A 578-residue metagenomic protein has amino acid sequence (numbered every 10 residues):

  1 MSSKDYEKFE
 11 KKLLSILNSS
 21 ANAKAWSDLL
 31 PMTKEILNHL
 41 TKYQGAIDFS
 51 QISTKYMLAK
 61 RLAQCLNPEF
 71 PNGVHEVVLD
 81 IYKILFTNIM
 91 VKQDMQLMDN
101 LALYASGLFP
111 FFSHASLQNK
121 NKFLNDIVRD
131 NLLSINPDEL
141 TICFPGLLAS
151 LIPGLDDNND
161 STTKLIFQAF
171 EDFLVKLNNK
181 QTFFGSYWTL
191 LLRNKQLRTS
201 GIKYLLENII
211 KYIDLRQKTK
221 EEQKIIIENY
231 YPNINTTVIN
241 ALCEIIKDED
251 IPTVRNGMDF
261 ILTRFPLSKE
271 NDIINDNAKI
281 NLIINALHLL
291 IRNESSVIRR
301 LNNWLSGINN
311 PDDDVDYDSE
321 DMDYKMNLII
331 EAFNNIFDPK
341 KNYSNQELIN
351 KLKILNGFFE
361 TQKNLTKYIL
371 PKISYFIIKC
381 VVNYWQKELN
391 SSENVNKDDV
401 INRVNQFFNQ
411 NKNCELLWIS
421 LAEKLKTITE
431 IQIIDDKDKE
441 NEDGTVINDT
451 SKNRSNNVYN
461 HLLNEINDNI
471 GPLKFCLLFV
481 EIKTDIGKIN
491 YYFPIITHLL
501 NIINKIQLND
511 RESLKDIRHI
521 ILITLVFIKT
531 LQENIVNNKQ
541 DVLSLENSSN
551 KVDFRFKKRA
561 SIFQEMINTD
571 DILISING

Functional and structural regions predicted by a protein language model:
K4-K12, D28, E35, S50-R61 (+15 more regions): Structural marker for long, regular alpha helices in very large eukaryotic proteins
K8-K42: N-terminal segments that cap or nucleate solenoid repeat domains
Y43-I47, T87-V91: Short amphipathic alpha-helical interface patches used for protein-protein assembly/oligomerization
N88, K92-M95, S134: Extended alpha-helical scaffold segments
D214-K218: Flexible, disordered linker segments and immediate boundary regions flanking tandem C2H2 zinc-finger modules
E222-K224: Terminal, low-complexity, charged helical segments
